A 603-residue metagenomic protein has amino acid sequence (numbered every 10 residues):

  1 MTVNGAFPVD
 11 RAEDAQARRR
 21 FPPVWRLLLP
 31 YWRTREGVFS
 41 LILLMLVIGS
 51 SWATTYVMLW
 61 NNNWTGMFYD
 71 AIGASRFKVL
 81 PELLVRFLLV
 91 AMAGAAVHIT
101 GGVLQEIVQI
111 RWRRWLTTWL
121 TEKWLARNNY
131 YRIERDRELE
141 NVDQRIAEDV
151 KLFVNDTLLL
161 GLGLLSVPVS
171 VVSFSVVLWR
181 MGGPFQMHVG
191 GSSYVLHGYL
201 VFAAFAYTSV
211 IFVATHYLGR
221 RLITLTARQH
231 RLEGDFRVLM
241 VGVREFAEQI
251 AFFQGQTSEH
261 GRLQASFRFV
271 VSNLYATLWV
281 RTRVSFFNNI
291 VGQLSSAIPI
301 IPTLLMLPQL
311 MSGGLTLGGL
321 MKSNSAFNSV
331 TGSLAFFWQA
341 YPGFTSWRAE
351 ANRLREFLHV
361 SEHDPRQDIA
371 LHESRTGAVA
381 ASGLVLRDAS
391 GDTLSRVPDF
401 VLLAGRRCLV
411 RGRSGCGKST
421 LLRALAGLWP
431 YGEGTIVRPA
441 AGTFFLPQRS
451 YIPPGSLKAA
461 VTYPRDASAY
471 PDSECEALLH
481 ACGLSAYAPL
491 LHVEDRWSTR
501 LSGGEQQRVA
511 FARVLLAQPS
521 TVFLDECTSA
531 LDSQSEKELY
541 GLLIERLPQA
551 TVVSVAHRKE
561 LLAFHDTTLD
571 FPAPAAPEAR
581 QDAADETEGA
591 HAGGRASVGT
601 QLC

Functional and structural regions predicted by a protein language model:
M1-M58, M67-F87, G101-Q105, Y130-V171 (+4 more regions): Membrane-integrated ABC transporters
G49, A53, N62, A93 (+4 more regions): A hydrophobic transmembrane-helix motif
E138, F252, N288-V291, R355-L409 (+3 more regions): Primarily ABC-family ATPase nucleotide-binding module
V150-N155, T224-E245, A251-A297, G343-S346 (+2 more regions): An intracellular "coupling" helix at the cytosolic face of ABC transporter transmembrane type-1 domains
R220-I223, G234, Q249-G255, G261 (+2 more regions): Cytosolic ends of transmembrane helices, especially the final helix of ABC transmembrane type-1 domains
A426: Helix-to-loop junction immediately C-terminal to a conserved catalytic motif
S450-R496: Conserved "ABC signature" C-loop
A460, V493-E588, G594, C603: ABC-family ATPase nucleotide-binding domain "signature/switch" substructure
